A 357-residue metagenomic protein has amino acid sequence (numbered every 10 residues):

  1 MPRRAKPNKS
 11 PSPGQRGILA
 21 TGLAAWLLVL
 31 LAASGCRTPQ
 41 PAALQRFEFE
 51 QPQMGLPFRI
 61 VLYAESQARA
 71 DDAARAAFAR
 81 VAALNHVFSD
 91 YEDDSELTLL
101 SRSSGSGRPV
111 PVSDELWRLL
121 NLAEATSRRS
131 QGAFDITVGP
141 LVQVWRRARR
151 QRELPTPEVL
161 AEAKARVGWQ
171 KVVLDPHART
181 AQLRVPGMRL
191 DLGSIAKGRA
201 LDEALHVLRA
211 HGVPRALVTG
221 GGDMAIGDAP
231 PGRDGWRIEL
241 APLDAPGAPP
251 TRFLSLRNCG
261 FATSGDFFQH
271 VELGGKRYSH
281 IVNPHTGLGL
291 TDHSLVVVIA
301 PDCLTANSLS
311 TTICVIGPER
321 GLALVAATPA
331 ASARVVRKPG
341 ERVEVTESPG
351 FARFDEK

Functional and structural regions predicted by a protein language model:
P2-P11, I18-K357: Mature catalytic core of soluble alpha/beta enzymes
